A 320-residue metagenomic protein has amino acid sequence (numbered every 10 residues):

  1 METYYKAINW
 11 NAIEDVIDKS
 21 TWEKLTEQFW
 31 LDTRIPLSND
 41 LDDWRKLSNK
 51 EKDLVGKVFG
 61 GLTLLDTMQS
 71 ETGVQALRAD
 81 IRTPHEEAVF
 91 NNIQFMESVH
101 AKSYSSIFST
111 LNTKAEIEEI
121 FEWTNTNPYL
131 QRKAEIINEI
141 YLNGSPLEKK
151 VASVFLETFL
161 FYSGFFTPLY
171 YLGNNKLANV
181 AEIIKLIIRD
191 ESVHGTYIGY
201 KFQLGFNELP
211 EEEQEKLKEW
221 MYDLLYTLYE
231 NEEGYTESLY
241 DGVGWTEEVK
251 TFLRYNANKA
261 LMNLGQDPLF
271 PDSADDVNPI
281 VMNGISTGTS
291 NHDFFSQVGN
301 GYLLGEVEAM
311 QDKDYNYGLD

Functional and structural regions predicted by a protein language model:
M1-D320: Non-heme di-metal
